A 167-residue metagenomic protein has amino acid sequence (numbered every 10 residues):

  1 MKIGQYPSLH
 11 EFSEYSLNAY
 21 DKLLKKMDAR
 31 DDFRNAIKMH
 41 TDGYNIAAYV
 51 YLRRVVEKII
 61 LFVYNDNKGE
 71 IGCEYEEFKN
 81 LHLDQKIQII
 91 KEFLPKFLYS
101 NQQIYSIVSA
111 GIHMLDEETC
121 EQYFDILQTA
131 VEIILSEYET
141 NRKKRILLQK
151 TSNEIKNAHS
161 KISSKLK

Functional and structural regions predicted by a protein language model:
M1-K26: Helix-loop junctions and short alpha-helical segments
M1-P7, N67-L166: Long, charged low-complexity segments
K26-R30, Q102: Amphipathic alpha-helical repeat elements characteristic of tetratricopeptide repeat
A48-G72: Hydrophobic alpha-helical packing segments in soluble, helical-rich domains
